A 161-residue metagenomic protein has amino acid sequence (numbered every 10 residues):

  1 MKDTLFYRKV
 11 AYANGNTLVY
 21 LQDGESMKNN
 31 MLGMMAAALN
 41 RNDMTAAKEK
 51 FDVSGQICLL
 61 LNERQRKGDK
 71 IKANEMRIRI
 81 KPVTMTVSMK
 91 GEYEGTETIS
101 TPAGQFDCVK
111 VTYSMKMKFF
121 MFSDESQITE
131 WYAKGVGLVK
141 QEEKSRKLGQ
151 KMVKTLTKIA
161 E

Functional and structural regions predicted by a protein language model:
M1-E161: Conserved functional acidic sites
